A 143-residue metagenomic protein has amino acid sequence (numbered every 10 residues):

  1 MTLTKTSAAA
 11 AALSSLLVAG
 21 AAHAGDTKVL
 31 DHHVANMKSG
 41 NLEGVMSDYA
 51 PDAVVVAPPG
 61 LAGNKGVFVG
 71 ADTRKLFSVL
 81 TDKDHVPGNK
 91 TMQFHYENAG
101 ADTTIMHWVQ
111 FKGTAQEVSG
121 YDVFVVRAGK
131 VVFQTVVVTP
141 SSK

Functional and structural regions predicted by a protein language model:
M1-A10: Bacterial N-terminal signal peptides that target proteins for export
A11-S47, P51: Short, low-complexity N-terminal intrinsically disordered segments enriched in polar/charged residues
V45, A53, G70-R74, M106 (+3 more regions): Hydrophobic pocket/interface hotspot
S47-H95: A solvent-exposed, acidic/Ser-Thr-rich amphipathic alpha-helical stretch
A57, T81-I105, E117, V126 (+1 more regions): C-terminal-biased regions
I105-G113: Short beta-strand segments that buttress and anchor functional surface loops
E117-K143: Short beta-strand edge/turn micro-motifs at domain boundaries
